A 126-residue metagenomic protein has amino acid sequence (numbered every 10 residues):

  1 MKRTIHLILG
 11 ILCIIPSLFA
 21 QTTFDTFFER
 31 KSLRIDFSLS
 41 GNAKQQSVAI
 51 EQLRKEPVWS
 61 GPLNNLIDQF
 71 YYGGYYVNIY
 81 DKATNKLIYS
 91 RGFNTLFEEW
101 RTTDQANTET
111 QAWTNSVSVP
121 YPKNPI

Functional and structural regions predicted by a protein language model:
K2-I11: Sec-dependent signal peptide recognition, specifically the positively charged N-region followed immediately by
L18-A20: Boundary at the C-terminal end of the N-terminal hydrophobic targeting segment
T23-F24: Long, compositionally biased, intrinsically disordered segments
F27-I126: Beta-strand-enriched, solvent-exposed domains that form extended recognition/catalytic surfaces
